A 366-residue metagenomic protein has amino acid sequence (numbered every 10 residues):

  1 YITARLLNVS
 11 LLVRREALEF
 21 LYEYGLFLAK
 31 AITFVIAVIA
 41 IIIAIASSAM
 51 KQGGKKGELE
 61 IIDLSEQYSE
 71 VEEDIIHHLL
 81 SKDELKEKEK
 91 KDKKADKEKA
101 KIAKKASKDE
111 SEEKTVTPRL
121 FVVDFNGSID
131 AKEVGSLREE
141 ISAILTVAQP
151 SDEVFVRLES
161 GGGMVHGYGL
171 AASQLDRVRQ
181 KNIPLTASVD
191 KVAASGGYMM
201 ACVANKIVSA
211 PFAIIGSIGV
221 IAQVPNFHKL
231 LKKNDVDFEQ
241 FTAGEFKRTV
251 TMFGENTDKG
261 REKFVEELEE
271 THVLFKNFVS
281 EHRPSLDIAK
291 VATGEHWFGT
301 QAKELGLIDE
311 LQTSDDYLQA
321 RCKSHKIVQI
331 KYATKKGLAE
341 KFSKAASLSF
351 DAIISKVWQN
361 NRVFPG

Functional and structural regions predicted by a protein language model:
S10-T186, K191-A193, M199, K206-A210 (+1 more regions): N-terminal organellar transit peptides
